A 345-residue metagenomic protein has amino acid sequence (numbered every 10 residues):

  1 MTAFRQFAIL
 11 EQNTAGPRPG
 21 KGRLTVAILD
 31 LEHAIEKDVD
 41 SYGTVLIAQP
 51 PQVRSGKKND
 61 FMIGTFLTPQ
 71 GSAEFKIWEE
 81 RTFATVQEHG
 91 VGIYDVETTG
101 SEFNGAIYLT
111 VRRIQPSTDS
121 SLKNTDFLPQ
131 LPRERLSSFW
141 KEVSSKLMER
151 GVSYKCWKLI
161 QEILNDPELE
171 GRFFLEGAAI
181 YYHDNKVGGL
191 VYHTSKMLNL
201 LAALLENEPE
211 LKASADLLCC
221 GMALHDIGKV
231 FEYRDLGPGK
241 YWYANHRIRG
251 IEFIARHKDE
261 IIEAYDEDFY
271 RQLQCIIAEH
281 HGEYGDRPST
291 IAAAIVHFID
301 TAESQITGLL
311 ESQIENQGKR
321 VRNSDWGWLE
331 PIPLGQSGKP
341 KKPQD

Functional and structural regions predicted by a protein language model:
F4-E11, R18-Y42: OB-fold nucleic-acid-binding modules
D38-G56: Structural detector for short beta-strands of small beta-barrel domains
S55-F75: OB-fold (S1/OB) nucleic-acid-binding surfaces
E80-D95: Short nucleic-acid-contacting surface segments enriched for D/E, G, S/T with interspersed K/R
S101-Q130: OB-fold/S1-family single-stranded nucleic acid-binding modules
L122-G239: Acidic/His-rich, divalent-metal-binding segments that scaffold phosphate/diphosphate chemistry
Y181, K186, L204-N316: Divalent metal-dependent catalytic cores for phosphoryl transfer on phosphate-bearing substrates
E303, T307, G318-P340: C-terminal accessory extensions/subdomains outside the catalytic/core fold
